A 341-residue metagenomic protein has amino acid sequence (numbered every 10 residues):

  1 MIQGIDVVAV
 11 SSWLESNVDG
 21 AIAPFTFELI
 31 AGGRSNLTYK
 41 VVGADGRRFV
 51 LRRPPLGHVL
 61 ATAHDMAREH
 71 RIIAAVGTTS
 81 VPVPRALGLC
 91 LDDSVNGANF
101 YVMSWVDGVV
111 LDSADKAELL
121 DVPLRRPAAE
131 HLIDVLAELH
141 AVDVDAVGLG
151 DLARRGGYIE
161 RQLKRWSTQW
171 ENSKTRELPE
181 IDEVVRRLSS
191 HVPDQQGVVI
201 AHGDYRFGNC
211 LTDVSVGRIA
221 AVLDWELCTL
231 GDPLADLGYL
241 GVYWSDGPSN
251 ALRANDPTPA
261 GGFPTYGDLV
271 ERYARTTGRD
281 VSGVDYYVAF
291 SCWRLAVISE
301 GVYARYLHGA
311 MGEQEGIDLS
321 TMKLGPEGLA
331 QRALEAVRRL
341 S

Functional and structural regions predicted by a protein language model:
M1-A21: Juxta-kinase regulatory segment immediately upstream of eukaryotic protein kinase catalytic domains
T26-I200, V214-V216: ATP-binding pocket architecture of kinase catalytic cores
A153-R154, D280-S291: All-alpha amphipathic helical-bundle segments outside canonical DNA-binding/catalytic cores that form hydrophobic
E171-N172, A254-P264, D268-D280, V297-S341: ATP/Mg2+ or Mg2+-diphosphate-binding catalytic cores that bind nucleotide phosphates or diphosphates via glycine-rich
I200-H202, F207: Catalytic-loop of the protein kinase fold
C210-T212: Hydrophobic residue at the +6 position relative to the catalytic HRD Asp in the kinase catalytic loop
L223-C228: Activation of the activation-loop gatekeeper triad in protein kinase-fold domains
D236-G247, A251: C-lobe/activation-segment region of protein kinase-like
